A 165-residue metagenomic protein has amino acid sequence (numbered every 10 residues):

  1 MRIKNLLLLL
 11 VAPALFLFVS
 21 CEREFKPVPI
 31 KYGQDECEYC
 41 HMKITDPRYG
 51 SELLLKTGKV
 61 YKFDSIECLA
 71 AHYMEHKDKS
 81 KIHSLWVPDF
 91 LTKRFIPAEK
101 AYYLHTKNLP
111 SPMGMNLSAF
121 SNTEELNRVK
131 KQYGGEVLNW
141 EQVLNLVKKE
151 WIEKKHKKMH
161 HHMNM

Functional and structural regions predicted by a protein language model:
M1-L10: Bacterial N-terminal signal peptides that target proteins for export
L17-S20: C-terminal motif of bacterial Sec signal peptides marking the signal peptidase cleavage site
E22-E24: Bacterial signal peptide processing site
G33: Short metal-coordination and nucleic-acid-contact micro-motifs, chiefly zinc-binding Cys/His arrays
E36-H76: Post-signal-peptide N-terminal segment of Sec-exported extracytoplasmic proteins
K62-Y103, P110: Mature extracytoplasmic domains of secretory-pathway proteins
P88-K154: Thiol/selenol-based redox catalytic cores and closely related redox-interacting motifs
H156-M165: Histidine-centered metal-binding segments
